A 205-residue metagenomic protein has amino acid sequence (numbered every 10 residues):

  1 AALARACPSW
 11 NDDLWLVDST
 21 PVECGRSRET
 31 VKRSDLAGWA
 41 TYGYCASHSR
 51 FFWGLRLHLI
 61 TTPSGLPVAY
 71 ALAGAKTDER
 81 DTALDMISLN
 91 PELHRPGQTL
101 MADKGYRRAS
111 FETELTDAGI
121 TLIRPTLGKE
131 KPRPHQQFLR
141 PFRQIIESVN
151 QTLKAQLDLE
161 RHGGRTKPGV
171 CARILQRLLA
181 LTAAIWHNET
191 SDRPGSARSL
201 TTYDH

Functional and structural regions predicted by a protein language model:
A1-H205: Short alpha-helical elements
